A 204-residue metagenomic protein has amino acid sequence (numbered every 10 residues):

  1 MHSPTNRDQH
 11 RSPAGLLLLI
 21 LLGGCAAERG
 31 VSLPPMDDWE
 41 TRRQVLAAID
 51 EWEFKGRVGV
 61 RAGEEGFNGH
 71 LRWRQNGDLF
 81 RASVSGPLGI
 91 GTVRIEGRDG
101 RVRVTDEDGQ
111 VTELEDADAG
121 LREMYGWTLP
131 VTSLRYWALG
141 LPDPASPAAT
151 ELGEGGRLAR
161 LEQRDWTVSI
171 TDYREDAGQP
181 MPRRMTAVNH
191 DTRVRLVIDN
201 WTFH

Functional and structural regions predicted by a protein language model:
S3-G15: Bacterial N-terminal signal peptides that target proteins for export
L22-G24: C-terminal motif of bacterial Sec signal peptides marking the signal peptidase cleavage site
A26-R29: Bacterial signal peptide processing site
Q44-E64: A short, Trp-centered hydrophobic/proline-enriched beta-strand micro-motif
L71-R74, I95-G97, T171-E175: Extended lipid/amphipathic-ligand handling interfaces
L79-T128: An acidic-aromatic
E107-E162: Flexible, processing/modification-adjacent segments and terminal tails in exported/periplasmic/extracellular proteins
G140-H204: Gly/Pro-enriched, hydrophobic low-complexity segments that function as extracytoplasmic propeptides/linkers
